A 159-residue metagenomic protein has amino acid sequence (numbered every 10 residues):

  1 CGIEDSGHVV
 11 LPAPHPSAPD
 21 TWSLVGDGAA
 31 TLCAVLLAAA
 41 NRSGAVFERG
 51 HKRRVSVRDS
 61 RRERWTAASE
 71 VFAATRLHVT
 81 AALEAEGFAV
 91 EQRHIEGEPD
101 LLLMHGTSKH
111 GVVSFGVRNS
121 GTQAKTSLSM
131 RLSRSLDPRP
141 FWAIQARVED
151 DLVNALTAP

Functional and structural regions predicted by a protein language model:
C1-P159: Phosphate-binding and adjacent anionic-ligand microenvironments
